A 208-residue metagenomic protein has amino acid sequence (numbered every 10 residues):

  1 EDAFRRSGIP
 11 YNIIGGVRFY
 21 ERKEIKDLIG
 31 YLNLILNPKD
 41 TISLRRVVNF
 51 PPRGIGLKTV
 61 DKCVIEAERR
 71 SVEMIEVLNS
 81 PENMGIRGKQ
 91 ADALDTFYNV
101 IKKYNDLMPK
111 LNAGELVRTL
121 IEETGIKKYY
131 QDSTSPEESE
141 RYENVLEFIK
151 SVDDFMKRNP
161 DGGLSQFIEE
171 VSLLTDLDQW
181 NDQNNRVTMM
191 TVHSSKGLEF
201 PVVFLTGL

Functional and structural regions predicted by a protein language model:
D2-P10, R22, I29-L208: Conserved helicase C-terminal RecA-like lobe
I14-R22: Conserved helicase motor
